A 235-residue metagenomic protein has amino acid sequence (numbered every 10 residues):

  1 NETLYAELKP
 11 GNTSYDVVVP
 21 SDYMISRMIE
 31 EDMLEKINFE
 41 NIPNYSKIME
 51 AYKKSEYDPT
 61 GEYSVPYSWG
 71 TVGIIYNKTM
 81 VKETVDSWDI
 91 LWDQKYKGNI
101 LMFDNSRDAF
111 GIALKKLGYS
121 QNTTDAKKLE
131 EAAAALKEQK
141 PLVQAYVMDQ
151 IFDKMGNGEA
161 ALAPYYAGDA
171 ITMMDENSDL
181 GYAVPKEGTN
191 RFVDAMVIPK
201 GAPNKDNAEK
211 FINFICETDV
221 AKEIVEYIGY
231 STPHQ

Functional and structural regions predicted by a protein language model:
N1-R27, D153: Early extracytoplasmic/lumenal segment of secretory-pathway proteins
E2-T3, D22-W69, K82-I90: Hinge/lid segment of periplasmic solute-binding proteins
G11-V18, M33-L34, Y96-G98, N157-P164: Alpha-to-beta junction loops
E35-S46, S64, S178-N190, P199-A202: Short beta-strand->loop
G70-G73, G111-I112, V193-M196: Small-molecule pocket liners
T79-D86, G118-T124, A202-A208: Short helix-loop capping/hinge motifs at secondary-structure junctions, enriched in acidic/polar residues
L101-N105, A109, A113, L117 (+1 more regions): Ligand-binding pocket segment of bilobal, Venus flytrap-like solute-binding proteins
P199-Q235: Mature extracytoplasmic/periplasmic domains
